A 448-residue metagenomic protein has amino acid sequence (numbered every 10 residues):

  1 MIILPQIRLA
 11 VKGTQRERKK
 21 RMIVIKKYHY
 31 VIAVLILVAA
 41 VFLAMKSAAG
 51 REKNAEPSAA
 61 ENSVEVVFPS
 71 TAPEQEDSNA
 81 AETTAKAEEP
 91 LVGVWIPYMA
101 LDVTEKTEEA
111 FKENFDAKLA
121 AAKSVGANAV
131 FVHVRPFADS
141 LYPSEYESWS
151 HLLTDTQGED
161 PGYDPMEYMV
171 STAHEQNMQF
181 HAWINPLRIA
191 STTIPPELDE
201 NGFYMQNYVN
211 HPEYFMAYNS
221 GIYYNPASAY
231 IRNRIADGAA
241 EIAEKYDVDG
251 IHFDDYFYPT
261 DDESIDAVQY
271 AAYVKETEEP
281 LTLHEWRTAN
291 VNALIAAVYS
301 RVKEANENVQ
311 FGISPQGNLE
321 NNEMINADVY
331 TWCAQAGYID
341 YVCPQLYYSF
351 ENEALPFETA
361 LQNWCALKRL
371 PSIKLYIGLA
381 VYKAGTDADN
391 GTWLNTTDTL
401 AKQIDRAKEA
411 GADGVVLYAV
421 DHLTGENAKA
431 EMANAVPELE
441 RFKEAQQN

Functional and structural regions predicted by a protein language model:
G50-P90: N-terminal, intrinsically disordered, polar/charged segments of Gram-positive cell-envelope systems that serve as
A87-K112, H181-A182, L187-K245: Active-site-adjacent "subsite" loops/lids of carbohydrate-active enzymes
P97-E109, E147-G162, Y218-N233, P280-N290 (+2 more regions): The substrate-binding groove and active-site-proximal loops of carbohydrate-active enzymes, especially glycoside
E113-S140, K245-D249, G337-Y341, A410-G414: Catalytic domains of carbohydrate-active enzymes, especially glycoside hydrolases
A127-P161: Aromatic-lined carbohydrate-binding/catalytic grooves of carbohydrate-active enzymes
Y142-T154, R188-A217, D255-E278, T392: Aromatic- and acidic-residue-enriched segments that line the glycan-binding/catalytic groove of carbohydrate-active
V209-Q335, Y347-Y348: Polysaccharide-binding and catalytic clefts of secreted carbohydrate-active enzymes
A336-P356, W364, L370-N448: Substrate-binding cleft of secreted/luminal carbohydrate-active enzymes
